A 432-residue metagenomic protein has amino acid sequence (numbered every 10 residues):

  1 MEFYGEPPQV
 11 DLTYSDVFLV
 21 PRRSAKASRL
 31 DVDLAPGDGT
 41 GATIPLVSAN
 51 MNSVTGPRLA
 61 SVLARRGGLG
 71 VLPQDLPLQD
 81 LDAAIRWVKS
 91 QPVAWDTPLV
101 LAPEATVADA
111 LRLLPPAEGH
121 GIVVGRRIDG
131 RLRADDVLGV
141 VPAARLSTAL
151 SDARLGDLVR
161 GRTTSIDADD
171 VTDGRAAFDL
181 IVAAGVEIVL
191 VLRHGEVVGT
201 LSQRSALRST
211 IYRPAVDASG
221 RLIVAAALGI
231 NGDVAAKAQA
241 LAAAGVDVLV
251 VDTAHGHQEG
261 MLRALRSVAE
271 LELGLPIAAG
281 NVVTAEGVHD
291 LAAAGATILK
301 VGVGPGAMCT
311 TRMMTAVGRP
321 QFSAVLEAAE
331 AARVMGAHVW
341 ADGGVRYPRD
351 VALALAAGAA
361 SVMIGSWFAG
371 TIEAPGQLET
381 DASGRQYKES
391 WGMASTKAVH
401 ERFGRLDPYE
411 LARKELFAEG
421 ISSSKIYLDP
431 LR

Functional and structural regions predicted by a protein language model:
M1-R23, L101, D167-D169, A227 (+3 more regions): Alpha/beta catalytic cores of nucleotide-metabolism and tRNA/nucleoside-modifying enzymes
S28-M51, D80-G119, V123-R131, V137-V140 (+5 more regions): Bateman/CBS regulatory modules and CBS-like beta-alpha motifs in cytosolic regions of diverse proteins
G41-S48, A94-D96, A218-A227, V268-V283 (+2 more regions): Short beta-strand/loop segments at the ligand-binding rim of alpha/beta enzyme cores
R58-S61, A235-A243, V283-V301, A341 (+1 more regions): Catalytic cores of alpha/beta
A64, L111-P115, L138, V182 (+5 more regions): Surface-exposed amphipathic alpha-helices with a cationic face
G67-D80, V246-Q258, I298-T315, V345-L378: Glycine-rich phosphate-binding active-site loops on the catalytic face of alpha/beta enzymes
V71-L76, V100-L101, G121-V123, S165-D167 (+6 more regions): Catalytic beta/alpha-barrel core
P77-R86, V198-A215, D233-A235, T253-G274 (+3 more regions): Active-site-adjacent beta->alpha loops and helix N-cap segments on the catalytic face of soluble alpha/beta enzymes
